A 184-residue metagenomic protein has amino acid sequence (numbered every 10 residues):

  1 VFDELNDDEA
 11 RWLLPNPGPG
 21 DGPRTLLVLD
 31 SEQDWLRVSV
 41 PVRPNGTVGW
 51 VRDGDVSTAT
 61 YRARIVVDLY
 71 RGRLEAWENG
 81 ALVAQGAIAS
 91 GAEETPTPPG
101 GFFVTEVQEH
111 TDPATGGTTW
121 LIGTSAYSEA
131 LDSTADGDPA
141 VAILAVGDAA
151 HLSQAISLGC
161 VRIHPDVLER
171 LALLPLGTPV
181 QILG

Functional and structural regions predicted by a protein language model:
V1-N6, S31-E32, S128-A135: SH3-family beta-barrel domains
V1-T25: Beta-loop motif signature
L5, E32, V40-P44, D55 (+7 more regions): A mature extracytoplasmic/lumenal domain signature
R11-N16, V51, A81-G91, D136: Short amphipathic beta-strand/extended segments with alternating polar/hydrophobic composition
G18-G54: SH3/SH3-like beta-barrel superfamily modules
P23, S31-W35, G46, T60-R62 (+6 more regions): Extracytoplasmic
R37-S39, R73-E75, L121: Residue-level detector of beta-strand face positions
V42, D55-A63, T97-P99, Q108 (+1 more regions): Exported/periplasmic cell-wall-interacting domains
